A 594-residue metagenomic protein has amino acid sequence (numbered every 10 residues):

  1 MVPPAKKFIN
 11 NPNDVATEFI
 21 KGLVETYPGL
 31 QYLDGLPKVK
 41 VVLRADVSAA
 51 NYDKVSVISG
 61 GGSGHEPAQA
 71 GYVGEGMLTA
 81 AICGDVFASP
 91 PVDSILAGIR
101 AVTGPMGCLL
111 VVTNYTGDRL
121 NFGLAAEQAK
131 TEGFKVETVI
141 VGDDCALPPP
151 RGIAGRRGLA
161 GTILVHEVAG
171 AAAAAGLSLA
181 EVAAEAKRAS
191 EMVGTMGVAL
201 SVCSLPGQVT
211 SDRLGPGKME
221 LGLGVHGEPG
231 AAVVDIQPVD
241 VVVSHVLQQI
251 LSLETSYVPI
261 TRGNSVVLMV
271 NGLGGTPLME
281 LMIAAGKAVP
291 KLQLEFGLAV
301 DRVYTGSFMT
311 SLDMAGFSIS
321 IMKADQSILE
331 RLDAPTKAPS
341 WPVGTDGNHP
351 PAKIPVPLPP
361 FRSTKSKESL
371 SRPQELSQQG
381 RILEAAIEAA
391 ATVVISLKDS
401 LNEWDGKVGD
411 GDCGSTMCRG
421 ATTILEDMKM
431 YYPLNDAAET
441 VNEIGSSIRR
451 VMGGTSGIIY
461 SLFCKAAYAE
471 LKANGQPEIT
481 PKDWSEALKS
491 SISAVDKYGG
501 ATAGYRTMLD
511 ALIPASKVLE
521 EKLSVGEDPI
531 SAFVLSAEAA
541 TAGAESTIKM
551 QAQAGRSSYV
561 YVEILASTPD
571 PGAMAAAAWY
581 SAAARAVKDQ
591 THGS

Functional and structural regions predicted by a protein language model:
M1-S594: N-terminal loops that bind phosphate or other acidic moieties and the adjacent beta-alpha structural core
